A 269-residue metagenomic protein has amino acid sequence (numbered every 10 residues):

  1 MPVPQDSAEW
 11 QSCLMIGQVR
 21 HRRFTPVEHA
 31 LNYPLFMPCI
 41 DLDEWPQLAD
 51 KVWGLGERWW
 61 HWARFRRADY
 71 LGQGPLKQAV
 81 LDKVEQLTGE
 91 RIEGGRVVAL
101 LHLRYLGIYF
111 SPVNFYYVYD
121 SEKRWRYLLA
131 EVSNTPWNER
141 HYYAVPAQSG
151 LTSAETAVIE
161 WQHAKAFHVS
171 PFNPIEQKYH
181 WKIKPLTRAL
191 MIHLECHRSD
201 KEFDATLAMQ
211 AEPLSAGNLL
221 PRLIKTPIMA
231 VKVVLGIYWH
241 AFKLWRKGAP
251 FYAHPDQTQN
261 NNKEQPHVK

Functional and structural regions predicted by a protein language model:
M1-K269: Mature, function-bearing regions of proteins
